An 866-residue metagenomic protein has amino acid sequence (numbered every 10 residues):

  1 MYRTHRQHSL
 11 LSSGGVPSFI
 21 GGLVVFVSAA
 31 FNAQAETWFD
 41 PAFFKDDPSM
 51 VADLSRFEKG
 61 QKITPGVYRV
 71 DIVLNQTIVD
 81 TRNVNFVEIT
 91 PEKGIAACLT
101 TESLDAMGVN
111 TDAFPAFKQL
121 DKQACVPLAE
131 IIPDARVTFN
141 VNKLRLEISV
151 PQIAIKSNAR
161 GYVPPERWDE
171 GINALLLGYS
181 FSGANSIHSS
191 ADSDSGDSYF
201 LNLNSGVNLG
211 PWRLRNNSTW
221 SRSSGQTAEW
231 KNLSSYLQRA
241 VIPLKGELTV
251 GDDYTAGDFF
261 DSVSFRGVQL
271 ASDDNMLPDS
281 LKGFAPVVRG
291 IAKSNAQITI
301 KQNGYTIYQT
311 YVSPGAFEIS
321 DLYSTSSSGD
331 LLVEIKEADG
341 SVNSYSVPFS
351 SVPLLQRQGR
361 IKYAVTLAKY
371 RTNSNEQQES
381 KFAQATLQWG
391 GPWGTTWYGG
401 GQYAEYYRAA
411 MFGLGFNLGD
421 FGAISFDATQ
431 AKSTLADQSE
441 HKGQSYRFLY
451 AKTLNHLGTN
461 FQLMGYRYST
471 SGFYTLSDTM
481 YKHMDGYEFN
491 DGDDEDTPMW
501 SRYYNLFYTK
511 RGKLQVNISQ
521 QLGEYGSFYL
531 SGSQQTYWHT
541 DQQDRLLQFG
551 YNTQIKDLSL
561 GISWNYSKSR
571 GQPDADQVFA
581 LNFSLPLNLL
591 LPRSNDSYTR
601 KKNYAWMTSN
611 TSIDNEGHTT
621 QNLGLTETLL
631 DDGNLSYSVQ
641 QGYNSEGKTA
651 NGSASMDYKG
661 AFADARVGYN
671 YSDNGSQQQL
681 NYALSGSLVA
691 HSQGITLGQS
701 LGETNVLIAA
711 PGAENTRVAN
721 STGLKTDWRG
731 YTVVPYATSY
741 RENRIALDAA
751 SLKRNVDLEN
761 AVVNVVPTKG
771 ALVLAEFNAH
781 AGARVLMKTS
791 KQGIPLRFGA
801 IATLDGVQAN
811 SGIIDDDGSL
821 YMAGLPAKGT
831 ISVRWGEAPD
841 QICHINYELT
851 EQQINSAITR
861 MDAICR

Functional and structural regions predicted by a protein language model:
M1-K62: Cleavable N-terminal targeting peptides that direct proteins into the secretory/outer-membrane pathway or into
E36-K59, T64-D71, T100-M107, F114 (+10 more regions): Flexible, glycine-rich linker and terminal segments associated with outer-membrane beta-barrel/transport systems
P65-N83: Eukaryote-biased recognition of intrinsically disordered, low-complexity regulatory segments
R82-A96, K122-Q123: Short acidic/polar beta-strand-loop edge motifs in secreted extracellular and Gram-negative envelope-associated
G94-L99, S195-G196, A404: Soluble non-cytosolic domains of exported or imported proteins
S205, V365-S374, E379, A383-G401 (+2 more regions): Core alpha-helical transmembrane segments of integral membrane proteins
I319-D330: Extracytoplasmic assembly/pore-lining segments of large envelope/extracellular complexes
